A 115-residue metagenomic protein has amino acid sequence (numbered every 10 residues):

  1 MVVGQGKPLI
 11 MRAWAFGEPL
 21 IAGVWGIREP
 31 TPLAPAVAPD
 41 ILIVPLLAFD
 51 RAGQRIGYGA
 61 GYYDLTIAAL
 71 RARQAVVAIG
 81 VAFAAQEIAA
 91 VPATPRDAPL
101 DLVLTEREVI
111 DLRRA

Functional and structural regions predicted by a protein language model:
M1-P35, A69, A78-A93, A98-L100: Extended, well-folded interaction surfaces typified by the phenylalanyl-tRNA synthetase beta subunit core
L9, A52-R55, I67, A90-V91 (+1 more regions): Short glycine-/acidic-enriched loop or helix-start segments at secondary-structure transitions that form or flank
I27-E29, P45, G57-G61, Q74 (+2 more regions): Generic alpha-helical propensity signal that fires on short helical segments and nearby coil/disordered stretches
P30, P45-L47, V81-F83, E106-R107: Fold-independent oxyanion-binding glycine-rich loops and adjacent beta-strand/coil segments at enzyme active sites
L33-I41, L100-A115: A charged, well-structured terminal subsegment
A38-A78: Active-site beta-strand/loop microenvironment that shapes enzyme catalytic pockets
A48-D50, G61-Y63, F83-I88, V109: Short Gly/Pro-enriched loop/turn and capping motifs at secondary-structure junctions
